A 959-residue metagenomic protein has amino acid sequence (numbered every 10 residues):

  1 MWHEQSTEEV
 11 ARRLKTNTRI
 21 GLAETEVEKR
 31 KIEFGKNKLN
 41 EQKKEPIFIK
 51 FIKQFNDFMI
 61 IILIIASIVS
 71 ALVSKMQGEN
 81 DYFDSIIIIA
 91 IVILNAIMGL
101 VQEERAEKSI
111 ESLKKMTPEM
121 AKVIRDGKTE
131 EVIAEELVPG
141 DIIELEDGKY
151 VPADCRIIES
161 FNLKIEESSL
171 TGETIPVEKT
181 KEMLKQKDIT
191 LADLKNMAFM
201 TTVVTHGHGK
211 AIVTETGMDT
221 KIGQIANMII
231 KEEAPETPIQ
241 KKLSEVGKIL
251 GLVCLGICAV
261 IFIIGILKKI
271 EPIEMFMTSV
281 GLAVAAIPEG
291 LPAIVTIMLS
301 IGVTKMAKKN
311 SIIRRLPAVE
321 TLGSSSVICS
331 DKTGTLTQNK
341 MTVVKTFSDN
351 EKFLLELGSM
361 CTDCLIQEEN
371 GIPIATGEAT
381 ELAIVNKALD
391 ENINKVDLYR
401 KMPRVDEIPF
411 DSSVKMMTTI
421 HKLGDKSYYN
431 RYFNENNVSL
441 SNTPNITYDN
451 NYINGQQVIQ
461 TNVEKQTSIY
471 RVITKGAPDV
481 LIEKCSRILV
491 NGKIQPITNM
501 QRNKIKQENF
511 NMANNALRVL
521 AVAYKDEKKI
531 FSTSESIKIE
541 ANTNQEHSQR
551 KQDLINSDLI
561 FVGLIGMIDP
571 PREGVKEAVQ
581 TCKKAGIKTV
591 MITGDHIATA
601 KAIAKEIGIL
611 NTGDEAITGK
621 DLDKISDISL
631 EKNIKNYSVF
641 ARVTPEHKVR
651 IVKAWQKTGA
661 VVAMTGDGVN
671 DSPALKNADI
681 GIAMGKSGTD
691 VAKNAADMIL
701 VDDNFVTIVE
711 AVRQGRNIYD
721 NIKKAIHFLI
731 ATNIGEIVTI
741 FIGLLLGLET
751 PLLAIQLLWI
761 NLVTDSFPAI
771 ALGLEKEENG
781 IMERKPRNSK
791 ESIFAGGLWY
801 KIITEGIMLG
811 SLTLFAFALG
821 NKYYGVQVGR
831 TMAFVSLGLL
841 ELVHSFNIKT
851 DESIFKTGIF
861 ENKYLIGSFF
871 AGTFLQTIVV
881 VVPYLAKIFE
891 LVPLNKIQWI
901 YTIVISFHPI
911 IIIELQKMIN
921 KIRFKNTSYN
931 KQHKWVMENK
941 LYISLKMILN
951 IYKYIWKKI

Functional and structural regions predicted by a protein language model:
M1-K785, I793-F794, I807, F834 (+1 more regions): Conserved cytosolic headpiece of P-type ATPases
E79, K801-A816: Alpha-helical transmembrane segments of multi-pass integral membrane proteins
G659, V712, S811-Y823, L840-T850: Alpha-helix capping/termination and helix-coil
L744-L753, F817-G829: Helix-coil boundary and interhelical linker segments in multi-pass alpha-helical membrane proteins
T764, L809-G810, T831-S845: Generic alpha-helical transmembrane segments
N788-I807, Q827-M832: Membrane-water interface at loop-to-transmembrane-helix junctions
M808-L812, Y824-V826, I959: Catalytic cores of phosphodiester-bond-cleaving enzymes
